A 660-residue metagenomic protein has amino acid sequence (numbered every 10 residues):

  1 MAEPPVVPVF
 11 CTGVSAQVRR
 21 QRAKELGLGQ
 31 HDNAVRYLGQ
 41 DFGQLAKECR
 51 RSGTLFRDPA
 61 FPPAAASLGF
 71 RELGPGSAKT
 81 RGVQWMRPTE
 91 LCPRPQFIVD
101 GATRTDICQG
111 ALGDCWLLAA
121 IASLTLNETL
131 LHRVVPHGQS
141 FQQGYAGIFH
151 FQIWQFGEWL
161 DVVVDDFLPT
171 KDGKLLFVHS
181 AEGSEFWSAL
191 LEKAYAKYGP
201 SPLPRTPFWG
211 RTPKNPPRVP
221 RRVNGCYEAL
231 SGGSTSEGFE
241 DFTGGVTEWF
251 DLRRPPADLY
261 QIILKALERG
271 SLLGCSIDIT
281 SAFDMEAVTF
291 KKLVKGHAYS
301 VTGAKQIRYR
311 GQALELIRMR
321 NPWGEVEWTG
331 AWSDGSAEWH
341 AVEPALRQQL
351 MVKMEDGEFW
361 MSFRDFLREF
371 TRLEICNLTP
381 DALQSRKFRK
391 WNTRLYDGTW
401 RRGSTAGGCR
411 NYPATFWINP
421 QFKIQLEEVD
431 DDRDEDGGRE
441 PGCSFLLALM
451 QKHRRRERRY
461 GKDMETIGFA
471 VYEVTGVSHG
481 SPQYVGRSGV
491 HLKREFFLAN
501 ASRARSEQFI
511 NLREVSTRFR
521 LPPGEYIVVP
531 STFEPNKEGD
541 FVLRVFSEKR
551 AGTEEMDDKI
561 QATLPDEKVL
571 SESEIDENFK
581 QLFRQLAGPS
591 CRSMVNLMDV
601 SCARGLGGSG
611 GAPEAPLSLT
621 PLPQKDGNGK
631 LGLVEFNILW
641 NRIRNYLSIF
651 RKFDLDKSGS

Functional and structural regions predicted by a protein language model:
M1-S618, Q624-S658: Structured alpha-helical subdomains that flank or immediately precede key functional sites
